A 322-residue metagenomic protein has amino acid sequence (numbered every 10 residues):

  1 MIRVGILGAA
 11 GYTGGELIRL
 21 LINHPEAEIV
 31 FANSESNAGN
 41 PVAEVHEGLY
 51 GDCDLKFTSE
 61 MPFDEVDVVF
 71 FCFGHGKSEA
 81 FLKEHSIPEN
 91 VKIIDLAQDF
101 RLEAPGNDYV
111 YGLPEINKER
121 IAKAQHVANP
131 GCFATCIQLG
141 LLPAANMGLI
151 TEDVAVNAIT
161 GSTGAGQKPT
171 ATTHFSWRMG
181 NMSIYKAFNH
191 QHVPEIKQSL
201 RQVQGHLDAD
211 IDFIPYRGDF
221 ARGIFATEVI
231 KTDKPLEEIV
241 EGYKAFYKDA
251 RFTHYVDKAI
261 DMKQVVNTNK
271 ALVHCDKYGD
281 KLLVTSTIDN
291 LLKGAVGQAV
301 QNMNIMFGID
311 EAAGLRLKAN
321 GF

Functional and structural regions predicted by a protein language model:
M1-G180, Y185-A187, G205-H206, H274-Y278 (+1 more regions): N-terminal Rossmann-like NAD(P) cofactor-binding subdomain of oxidoreductases, focused on the glycine-rich
G11, G76, G131, H190 (+3 more regions): Short, surface-exposed acidic/glycine-rich loop or hinge patches that mediate macromolecular interfaces
I18, Q138-A145, V193-K197, K244 (+1 more regions): Predominant activation on well-ordered alpha-helical scaffold segments within soluble catalytic domains
L20, H24, M147, S199-V203 (+3 more regions): Change "in soluble alpha/beta enzymes" to "in soluble alpha/beta proteins
I29, E152-V156, D208-I211, F252-V256 (+1 more regions): A short coil-to-beta-strand element that immediately follows conserved catalytic motifs
I184-F188, Y216-G218, D261-V265: Short Gly/Pro-enriched turn/cap motifs at secondary-structure boundaries
N189-Y255: C-terminal substrate-binding/catalytic lobe of Rossmann-fold NAD(P)-dependent dehydrogenases
A226-F322: C-terminal active-site/capping subdomain that shapes the small-molecule cofactor and substrate pocket of enzyme
